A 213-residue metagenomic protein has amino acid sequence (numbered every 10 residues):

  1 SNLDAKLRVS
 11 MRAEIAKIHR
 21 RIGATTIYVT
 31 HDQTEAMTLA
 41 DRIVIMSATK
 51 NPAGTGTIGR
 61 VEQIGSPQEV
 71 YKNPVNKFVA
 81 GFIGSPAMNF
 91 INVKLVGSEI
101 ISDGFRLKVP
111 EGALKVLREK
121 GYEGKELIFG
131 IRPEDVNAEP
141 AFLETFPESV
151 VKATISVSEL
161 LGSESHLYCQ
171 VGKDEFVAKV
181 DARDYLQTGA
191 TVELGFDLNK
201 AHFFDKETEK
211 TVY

Functional and structural regions predicted by a protein language model:
S1-N76: ABC ATPase nucleotide-binding domains
K17, L95-G97, A138, V157-E159 (+1 more regions): A residue-level detector for short acidic-glycine micro-motifs
Q63, I100-D103, G130, H166-G172 (+1 more regions): Short, acidic/hydrophobic/Gly-rich beta-strand patch recurrent on exposed beta strands that often constitutes part
Q68-V96: C-terminal boundary and immediately downstream tail of ABC-type ATPase nucleotide-binding domains
P86-G97, P147-S158: Structural detector for short beta-strands of small beta-barrel domains
N89, D103-K108, D174-F176: Short acidic/polar mixed-charge low-complexity motifs
S98-I100, S158-S165, K206: Short, conserved beta-turn/loop elements at beta-strand boundaries and strand-helix junctions
D103-I155, D184-Y213: Glycine/charge-rich catalytic "coupling/switch" loops of P-loop NTPases
